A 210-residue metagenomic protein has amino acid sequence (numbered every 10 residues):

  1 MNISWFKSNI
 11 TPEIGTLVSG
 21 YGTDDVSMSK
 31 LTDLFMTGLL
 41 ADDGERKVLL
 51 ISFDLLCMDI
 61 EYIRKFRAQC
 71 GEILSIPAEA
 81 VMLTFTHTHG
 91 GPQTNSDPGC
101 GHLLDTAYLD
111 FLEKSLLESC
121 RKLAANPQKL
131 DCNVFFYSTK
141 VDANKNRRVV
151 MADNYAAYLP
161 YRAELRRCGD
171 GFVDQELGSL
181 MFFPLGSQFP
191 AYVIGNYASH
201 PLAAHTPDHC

Functional and structural regions predicted by a protein language model:
M1-T84, P92-C210: Conserved beta-alpha junction segments in alpha/beta enzyme cores
